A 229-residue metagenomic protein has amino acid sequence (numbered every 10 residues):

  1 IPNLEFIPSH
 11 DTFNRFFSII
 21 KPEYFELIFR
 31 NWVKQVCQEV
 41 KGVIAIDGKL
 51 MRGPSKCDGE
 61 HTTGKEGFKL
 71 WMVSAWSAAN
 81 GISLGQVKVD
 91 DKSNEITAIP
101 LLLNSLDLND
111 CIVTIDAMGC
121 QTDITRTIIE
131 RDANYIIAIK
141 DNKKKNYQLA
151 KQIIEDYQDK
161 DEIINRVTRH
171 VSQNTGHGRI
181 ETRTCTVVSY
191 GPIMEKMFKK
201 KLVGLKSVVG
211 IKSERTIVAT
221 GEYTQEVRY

Functional and structural regions predicted by a protein language model:
I1-I115, C120-D123: Conserved, well-structured functional cores that handle cations and Mg-NTP chemistry
P2, F13-F16, R131-Y135, R228-Y229: Charged, low-complexity surface segments at secondary-structure and domain boundaries
L84-K160, I164-Q173: Nuclease catalytic cores that cleave nucleic-acid phosphodiester bonds, predominantly acidic two-metal-ion
K140-Y229: An anionic, glycine-rich sequence signature occurring as long contiguous blocks
